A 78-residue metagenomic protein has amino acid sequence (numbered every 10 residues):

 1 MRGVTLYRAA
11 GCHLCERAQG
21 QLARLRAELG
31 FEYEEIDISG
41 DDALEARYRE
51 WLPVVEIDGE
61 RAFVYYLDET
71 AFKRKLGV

Functional and structural regions predicted by a protein language model:
M1-R24: Local sequence-structure signature of Cys/Sec-based thiol-disulfide redox active-site neighborhoods
R17-G20, A46-E50, L67: Generic recognition of short, well-ordered alpha-helical segments
R26-G30: Short helix-capping segments at alpha-helix termini
F31-D42: Thiol-based oxidoreductase modules, predominantly thioredoxin-like and allied folds used for disulfide exchange
G40-V54: Short Fe-S-cluster ligation motifs
P53-R61: A short, hydrophobic beta-strand/beta-hairpin element that forms part of a small beta-sheet core
E60-V78: Non-catalytic, surface beta->alpha helical segment in thiol-disulfide oxidoreductase systems
